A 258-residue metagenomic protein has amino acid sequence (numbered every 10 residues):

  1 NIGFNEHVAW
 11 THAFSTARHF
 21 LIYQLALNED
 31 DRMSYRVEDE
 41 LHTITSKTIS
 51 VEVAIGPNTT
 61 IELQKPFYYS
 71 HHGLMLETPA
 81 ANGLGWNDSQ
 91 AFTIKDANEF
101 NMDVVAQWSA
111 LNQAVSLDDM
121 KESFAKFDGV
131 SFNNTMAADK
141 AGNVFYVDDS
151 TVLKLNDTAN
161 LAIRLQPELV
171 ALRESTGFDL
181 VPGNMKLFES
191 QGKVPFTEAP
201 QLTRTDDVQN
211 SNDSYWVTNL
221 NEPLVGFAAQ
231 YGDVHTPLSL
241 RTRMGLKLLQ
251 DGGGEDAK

Functional and structural regions predicted by a protein language model:
N1-K258: Mature extracytoplasmic enzyme cores
